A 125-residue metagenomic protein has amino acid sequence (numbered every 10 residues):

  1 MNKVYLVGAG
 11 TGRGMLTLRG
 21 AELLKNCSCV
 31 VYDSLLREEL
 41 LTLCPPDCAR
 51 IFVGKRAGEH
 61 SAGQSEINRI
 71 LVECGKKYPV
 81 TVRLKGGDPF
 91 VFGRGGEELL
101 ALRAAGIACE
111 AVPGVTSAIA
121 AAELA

Functional and structural regions predicted by a protein language model:
M1-G14, L18-V115, A120: Class I S-adenosyl-L-methionine
A122-A125: Anionic-ligand binding region
